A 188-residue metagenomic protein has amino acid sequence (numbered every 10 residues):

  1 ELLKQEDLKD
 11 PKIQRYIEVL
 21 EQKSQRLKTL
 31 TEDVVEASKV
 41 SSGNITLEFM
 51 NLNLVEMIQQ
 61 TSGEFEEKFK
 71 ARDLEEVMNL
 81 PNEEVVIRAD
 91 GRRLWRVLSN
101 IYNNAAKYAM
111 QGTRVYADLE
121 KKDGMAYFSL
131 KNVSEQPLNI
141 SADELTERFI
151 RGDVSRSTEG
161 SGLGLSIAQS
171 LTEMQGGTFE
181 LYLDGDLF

Functional and structural regions predicted by a protein language model:
K12, S42-L47, V86-A89: Conserved micro-motifs of the catalytic ATP-binding
Q22-L27: Short alpha-helical segment of the dimerization/phosphotransfer core of two-component systems
E48-E66: A conserved beta-strand-to-alpha-helix junction within the catalytic ATP-binding
E48-L52, K70, E75-V85: Conserved catalytic submotifs in the C-terminal HATPase_c
A105-A106: Short helix-loop "hinge" at the ATP-lid/N-box region of the Bergerat-fold HATPase_c
P137-I150: Short conserved segment of the HATPase_c
G176-G177: Conserved glycine-rich
